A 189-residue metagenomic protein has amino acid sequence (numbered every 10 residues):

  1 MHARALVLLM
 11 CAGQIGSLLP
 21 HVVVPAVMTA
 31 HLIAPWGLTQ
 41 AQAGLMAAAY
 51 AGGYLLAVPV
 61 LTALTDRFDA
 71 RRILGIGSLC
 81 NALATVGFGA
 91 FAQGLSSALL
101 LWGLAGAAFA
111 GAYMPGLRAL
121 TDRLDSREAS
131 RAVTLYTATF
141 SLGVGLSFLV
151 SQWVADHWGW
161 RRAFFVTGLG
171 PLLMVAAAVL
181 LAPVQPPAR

Functional and structural regions predicted by a protein language model:
L6-I33, L38: Extracytoplasmic
L32-I33, L64-T65, Q152-W158: Interfacial helix-cap and linker-helix signal at transmembrane-aqueous boundaries of multi-pass secondary transporters
A51-P59, V144-G145: Residue-level signature of mid-helix packing/kink "hotspots" within the transmembrane helices of 12-pass Major
L56-A92: Conserved MFS/SLC helix-loop-helix module at the cytosolic interface between two early adjacent transmembrane helices
C80-T85, A105, G170-M174: MFS 12-TM fold signature
G94-L101: Short hydrophobic/alpha-helical segments at membrane-entry points of transmembrane helices in Major Facilitator
L101-T139: Cytoplasmic helix-loop-helix junction between adjacent transmembrane helices in 12-TM secondary transporters
Y136-A182: Helix-loop-helix hairpin linking two adjacent transmembrane segments in secondary transporters
